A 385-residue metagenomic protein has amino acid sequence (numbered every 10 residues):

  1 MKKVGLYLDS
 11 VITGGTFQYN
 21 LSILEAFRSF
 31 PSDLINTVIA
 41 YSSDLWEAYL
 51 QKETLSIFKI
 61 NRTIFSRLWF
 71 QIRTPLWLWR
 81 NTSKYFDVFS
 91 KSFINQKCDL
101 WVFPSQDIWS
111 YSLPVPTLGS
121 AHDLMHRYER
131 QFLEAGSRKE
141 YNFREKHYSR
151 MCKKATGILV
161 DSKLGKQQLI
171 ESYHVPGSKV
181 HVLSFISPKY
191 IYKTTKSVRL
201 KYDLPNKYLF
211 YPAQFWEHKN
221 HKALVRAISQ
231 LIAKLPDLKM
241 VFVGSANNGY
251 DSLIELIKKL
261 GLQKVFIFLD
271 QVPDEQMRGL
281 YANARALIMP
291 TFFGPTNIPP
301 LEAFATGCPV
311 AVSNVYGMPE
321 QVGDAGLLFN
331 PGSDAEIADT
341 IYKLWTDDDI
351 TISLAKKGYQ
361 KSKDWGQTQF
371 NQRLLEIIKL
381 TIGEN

Functional and structural regions predicted by a protein language model:
M1-N385: Carbohydrate transferase catalytic cores enriched for Leloir-type hexosyltransferases
